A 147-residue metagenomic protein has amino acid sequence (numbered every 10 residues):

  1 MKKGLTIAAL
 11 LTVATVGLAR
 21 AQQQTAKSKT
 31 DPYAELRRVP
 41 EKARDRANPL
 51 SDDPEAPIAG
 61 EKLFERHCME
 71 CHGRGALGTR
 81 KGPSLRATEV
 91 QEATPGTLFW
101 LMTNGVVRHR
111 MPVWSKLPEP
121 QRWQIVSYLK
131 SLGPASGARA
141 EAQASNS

Functional and structural regions predicted by a protein language model:
M1-I7: Bacterial N-terminal signal peptides that target proteins for export
I7-A14: Hydrophobic alpha-helical targeting segments used for export or membrane insertion
A14-R20: C-terminal segment of classical bacterial N-terminal signal peptides
A21-T30, L50, T79-R86, T103-N146: Axial heme c-ligation environment in periplasmic c-type cytochrome domains
A26-L63, P134, S145-S147: Electrostatic cytochrome c docking/interface patches
S51-E61, G73-T103: Gly/Gly-Pro-rich "capping" loops immediately C-terminal to redox-active cysteine motifs in periplasmic/lumenal
G60, F64-R74, I125-L129: The canonical Cys-X-X-Cys-His
